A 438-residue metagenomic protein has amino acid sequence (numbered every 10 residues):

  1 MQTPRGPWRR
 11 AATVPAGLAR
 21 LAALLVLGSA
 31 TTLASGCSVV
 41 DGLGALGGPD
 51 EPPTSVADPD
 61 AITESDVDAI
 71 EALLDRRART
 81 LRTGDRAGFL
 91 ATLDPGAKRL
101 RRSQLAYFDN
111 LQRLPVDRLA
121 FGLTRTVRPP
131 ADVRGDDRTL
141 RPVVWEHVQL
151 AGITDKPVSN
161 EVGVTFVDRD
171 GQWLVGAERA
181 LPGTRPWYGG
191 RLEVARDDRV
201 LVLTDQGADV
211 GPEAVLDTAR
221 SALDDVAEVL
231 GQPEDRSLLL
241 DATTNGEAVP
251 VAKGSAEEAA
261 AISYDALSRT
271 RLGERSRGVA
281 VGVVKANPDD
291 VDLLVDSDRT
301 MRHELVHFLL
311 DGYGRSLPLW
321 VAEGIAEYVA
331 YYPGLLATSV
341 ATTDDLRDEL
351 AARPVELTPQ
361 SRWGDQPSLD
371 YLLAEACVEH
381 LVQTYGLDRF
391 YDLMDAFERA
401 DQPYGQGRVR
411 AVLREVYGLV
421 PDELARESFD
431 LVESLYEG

Functional and structural regions predicted by a protein language model:
P4-A22: Bacterial N-terminal signal peptides that target proteins for export
L33-G36: C-terminal motif of bacterial Sec signal peptides marking the signal peptidase cleavage site
S38-T83: Short, low-complexity N-terminal intrinsically disordered segments enriched in polar/charged residues
S38-V40, H147-L192: Short beta-strand edge/turn micro-motifs at domain boundaries
I62, A72, R86-V133: Short solvent-exposed beta->alpha transition segments
F108-S159, G278, D290-D292, G438: Surface-exposed, charged secondary-structure patches
R196-P318, R408-V409: Juxtacatalytic substrate-recognition/specificity segment
R271-S276, V295-D296, T300, G312-G438: Acidic/His/Gly-enriched intrinsically disordered linker/tail segments that often contain short helix/coil "MoRF-like"
